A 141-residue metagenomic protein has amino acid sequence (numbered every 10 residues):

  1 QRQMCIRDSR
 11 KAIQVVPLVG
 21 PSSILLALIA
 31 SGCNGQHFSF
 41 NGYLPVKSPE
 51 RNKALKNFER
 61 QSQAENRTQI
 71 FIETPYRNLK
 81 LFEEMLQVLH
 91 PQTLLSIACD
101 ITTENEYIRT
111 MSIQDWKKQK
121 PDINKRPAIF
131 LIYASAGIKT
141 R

Functional and structural regions predicted by a protein language model:
Q1, R51, E106-Y107: Alpha-helix N-cap/helix-start motif
R2-I6: Short, small-residue-biased leader/transition segments that mark boundaries at the very start of proteins
R7-Q61: Class I SAM-dependent methyltransferase SAM-binding "motif I" and its flanking Rossmann-like core
A64-R141: A contiguous loop/helix-start segment that scaffolds small-molecule binding in enzyme catalytic cores
